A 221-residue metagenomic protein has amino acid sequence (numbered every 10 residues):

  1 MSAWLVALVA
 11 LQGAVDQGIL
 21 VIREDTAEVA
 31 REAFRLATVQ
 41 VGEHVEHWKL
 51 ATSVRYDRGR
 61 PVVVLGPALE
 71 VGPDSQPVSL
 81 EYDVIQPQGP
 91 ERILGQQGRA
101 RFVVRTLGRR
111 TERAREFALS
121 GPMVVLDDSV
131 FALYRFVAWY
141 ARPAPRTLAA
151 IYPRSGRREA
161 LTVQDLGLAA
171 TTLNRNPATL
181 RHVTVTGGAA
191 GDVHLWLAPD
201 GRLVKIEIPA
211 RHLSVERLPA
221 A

Functional and structural regions predicted by a protein language model:
S2-A10: Sec-dependent N-terminal signal peptides
G13-D16, D25, V29, I85-L180 (+1 more regions): Solvent-exposed helix/loop surface patches that form functional interfaces
V15-D16, V64, A189-G191: Short, small/polar residue-rich loop motifs at catalytic or cofactor-binding pockets
E24-T106, G201, I206: N-terminal mature ectodomain segment of secretory-pathway/periplasmic proteins
L36, V163-D165, R217-A220: A structural signal for short, hydrophobic beta-strand segments that form beta-sheets in beta-rich/all-beta domains
G72-S79, A178-H212: Extended soluble regions of mature proteins
R115-L119, A210-A221: Edge beta-strand at a domain terminus
